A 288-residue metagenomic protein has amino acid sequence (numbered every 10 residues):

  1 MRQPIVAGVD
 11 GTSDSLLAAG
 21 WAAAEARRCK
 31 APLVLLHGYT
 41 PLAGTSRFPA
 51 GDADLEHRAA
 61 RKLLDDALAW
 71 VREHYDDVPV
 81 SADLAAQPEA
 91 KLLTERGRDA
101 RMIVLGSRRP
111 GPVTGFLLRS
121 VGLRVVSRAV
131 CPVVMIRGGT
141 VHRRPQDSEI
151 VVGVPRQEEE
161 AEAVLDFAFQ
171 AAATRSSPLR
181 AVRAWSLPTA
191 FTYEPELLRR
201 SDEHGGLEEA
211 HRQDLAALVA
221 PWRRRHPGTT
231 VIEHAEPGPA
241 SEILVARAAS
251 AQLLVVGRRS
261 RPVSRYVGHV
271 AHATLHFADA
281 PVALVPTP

Functional and structural regions predicted by a protein language model:
M1, D14, D54, W70-I103 (+2 more regions): Structural beta-alpha unit
M1-A50, S148-S201, R223-H226, V231 (+1 more regions): Small/aliphatic-rich secondary-structure junction motif
V34-L36, S81-A85, V134, R180-V182 (+2 more regions): General small-molecule cofactor/ligand-binding pocket signal
D52-K62, R200-H211: A short acidic, glycine-rich active-site loop that binds or catalyzes chemistry on phosphate/adenosine moieties
V104-S107, V133-G139, V282-P286: Short beta-strand elements of ligand-binding domains
L105-R124, P145-D147, T230, L253-H276: Glycine-rich, Arg-bearing micro-motifs that act as flexible, cationic patches
G122-V141: Short, structured interface segments
E209, I232-A246, S250-P288: Protein-protein interaction modules outside structured cores
